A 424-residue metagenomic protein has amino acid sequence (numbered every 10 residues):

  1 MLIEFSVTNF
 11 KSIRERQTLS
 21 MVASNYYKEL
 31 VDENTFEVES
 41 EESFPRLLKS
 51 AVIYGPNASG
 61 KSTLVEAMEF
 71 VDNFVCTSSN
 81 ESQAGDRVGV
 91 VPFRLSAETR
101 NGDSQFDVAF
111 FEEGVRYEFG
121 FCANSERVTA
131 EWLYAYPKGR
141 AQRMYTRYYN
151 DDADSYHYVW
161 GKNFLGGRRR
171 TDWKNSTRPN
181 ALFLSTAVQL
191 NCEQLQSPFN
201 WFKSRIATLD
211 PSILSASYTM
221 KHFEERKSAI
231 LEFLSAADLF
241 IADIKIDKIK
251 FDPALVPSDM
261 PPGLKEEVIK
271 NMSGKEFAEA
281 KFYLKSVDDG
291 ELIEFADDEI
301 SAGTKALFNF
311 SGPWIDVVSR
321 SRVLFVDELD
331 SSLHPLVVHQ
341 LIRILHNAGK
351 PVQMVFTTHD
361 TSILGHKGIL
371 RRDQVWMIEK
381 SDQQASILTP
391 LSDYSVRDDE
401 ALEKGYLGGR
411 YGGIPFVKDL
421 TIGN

Functional and structural regions predicted by a protein language model:
M1-E42, R46-V75, V287-V417: Switch/communication elements of ASCE P-loop NTPase nucleotide-binding domains
F5, F106-V108, V128-A135, A278-S286 (+1 more regions): Short polybasic amphipathic segments
T8, S212-E299, L420-N424: Extended helical coiled-coil dimerization/tether regions that scaffold and oligomerize large DNA-maintenance assemblies
I13-E15, E113-Y117, R127, G139-A141 (+2 more regions): Short acidic/polar mixed-charge low-complexity motifs
T35-V52, P56, V65-F119, N124-V128: Conserved P-loop NTP-binding catalytic core
G60-G102, N175-L234, R343-A348, V352-Q353 (+1 more regions): An exposure/low-complexity boundary signal
E118-V256: Electropositive, glycine-dotted interaction segments that contact anionic polymers or phosphate-rich ligands
D172, K270, G365-K367: Short proline/glycine-enriched turn/loop segments at secondary-structure junctions
